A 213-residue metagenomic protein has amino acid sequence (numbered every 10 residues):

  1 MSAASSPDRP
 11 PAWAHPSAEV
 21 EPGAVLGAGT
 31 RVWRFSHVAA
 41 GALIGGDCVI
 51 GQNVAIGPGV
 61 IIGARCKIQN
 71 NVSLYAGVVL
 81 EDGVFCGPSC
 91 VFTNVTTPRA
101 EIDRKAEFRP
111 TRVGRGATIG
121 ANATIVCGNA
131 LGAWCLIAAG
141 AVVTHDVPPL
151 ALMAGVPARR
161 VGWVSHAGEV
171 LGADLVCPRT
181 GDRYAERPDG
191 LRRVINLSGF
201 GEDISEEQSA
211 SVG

Functional and structural regions predicted by a protein language model:
A3-P16, E21-L26, R31-L131, G162 (+1 more regions): Flexible, glycine/small-residue-enriched loop-and-beta-strand segment within the central core of proteins
G120, V126, A138, V143-T144: Short hydrophobic beta-strand segments in globular cytosolic domains
G132-C135, P148-L150: Conserved catalytic segment of ABC-fold P-loop ATPases
A133-L136, V142, P178: Internal alpha/beta core interface subdomains
R160, E169-G172, R183-E186: Cys/His-rich microdomains that often coordinate metals
S165, C177-T180: Short cysteine-rich clusters marking metal-coordination/redox-active sites
G181-G213: Short microdomains enriched in Cys/His and/or Lys/Arg
